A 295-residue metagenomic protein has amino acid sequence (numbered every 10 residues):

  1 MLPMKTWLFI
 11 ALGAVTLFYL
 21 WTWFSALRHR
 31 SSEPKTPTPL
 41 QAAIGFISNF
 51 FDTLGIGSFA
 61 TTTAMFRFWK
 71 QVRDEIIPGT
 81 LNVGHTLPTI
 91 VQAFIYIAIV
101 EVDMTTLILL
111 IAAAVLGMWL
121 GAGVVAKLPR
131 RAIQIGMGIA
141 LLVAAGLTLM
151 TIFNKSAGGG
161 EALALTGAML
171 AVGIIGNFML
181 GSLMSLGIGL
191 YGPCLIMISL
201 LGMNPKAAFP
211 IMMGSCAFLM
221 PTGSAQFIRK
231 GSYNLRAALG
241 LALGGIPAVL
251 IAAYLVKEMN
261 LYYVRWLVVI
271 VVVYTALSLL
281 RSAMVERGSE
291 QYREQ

Functional and structural regions predicted by a protein language model:
M1-A26, A164, A168-I175: Long, highly hydrophobic alpha-helical transmembrane signal-anchor segments
M1-L8, V100-L109, P129-I133, G158-A168 (+2 more regions): Interfacial loop-to-helix junctions that mark the boundaries of transmembrane helices in multi-pass membrane
V15-S31, A122-R131, I139-E161, S224 (+1 more regions): Transmembrane helix exit motif
S32-P37, N154-N177, R287-Q295: Alpha-helical multi-pass membrane helix bundles of inner-membrane/thylakoid proteins, especially permease cores
K35-A114, G173-V249, A253, K257 (+1 more regions): Small-residue-rich hydrophobic segments that form or flank transmembrane alpha-helices in multi-pass membrane proteins
S58, P88-V91, I95, A113-G121 (+3 more regions): Membrane-embedded alpha-helical core segments of multi-pass
A145-A157, K206, P247-Y262: Hydrophobic alpha-helical transmembrane segments in multi-pass integral membrane proteins
R265-A276: Small-residue-rich transmembrane alpha-helices that serve as helix-helix interface/gating elements in multipass
